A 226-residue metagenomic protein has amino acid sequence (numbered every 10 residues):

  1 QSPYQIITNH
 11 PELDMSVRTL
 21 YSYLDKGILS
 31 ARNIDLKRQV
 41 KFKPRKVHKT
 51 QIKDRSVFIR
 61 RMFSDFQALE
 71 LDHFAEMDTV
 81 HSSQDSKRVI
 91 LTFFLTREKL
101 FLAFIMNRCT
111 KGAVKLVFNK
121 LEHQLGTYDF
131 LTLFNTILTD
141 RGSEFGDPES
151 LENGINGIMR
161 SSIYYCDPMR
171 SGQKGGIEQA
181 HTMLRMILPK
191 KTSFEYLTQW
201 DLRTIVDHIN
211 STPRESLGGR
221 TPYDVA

Functional and structural regions predicted by a protein language model:
Q1-E12, M62: A short, amphipathic alpha-helix used for macromolecular contacts
I6, L20, D78, K99 (+5 more regions): Mobile genetic element proteins and their domesticated derivatives, centered on retroelements and DNA transposons
M15-Q67: Basic, flexible linker segments flanking DNA-binding modules in nucleic acid-interacting mobile-element proteins
Q67, V80-L102, N107: Short conserved beta-strand segments at catalytic cores or DNA/RNA-binding microdomains of nucleic-acid binding
S82-S86, A103-Y128: Active-site beta-loop-alpha junctions of metal-dependent nucleic acid enzymes, especially the RNase H-like/DDE
F130-D147, D167-M169: Acidic/histidine-rich, metal-coordinating catalytic segments
G142, R160-A226: Charged alpha-helix within mobile-element recombinases
E149-S161: Short, surface-exposed basic-aromatic patches at helix termini and helix-loop junctions that form
